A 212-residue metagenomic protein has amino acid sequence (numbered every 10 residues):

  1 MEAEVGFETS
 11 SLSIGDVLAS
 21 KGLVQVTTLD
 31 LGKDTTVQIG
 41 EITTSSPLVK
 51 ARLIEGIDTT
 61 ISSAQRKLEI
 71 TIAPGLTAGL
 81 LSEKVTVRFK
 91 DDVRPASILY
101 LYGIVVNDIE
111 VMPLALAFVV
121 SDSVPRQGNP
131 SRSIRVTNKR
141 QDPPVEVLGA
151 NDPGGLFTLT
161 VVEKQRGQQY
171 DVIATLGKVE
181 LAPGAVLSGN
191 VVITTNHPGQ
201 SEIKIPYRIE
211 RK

Functional and structural regions predicted by a protein language model:
M1-D34, G40, D91-Q141, P198-K212: Long, low-complexity ectodomains and other extracytoplasmic segments of secretory-pathway proteins
F7-G15, V24-Q25, K50-G56, K67-T71 (+3 more regions): Short structured motifs
S10, A19-T27, A64-R66, P74-T86 (+2 more regions): Short, solvent-exposed loop/turn segments enriched in Ser/Thr/Gly
L29, A51, L68-I70, V87 (+5 more regions): Preference for bulky hydrophobic residues occupying beta-strand positions in well-ordered beta-sheet regions
K33-K67, R140-I173: Surface-exposed binding patches on compact interaction domains or structured appendages
T35-T36, I70-T77, E83-P95: Hydrophobic, ordered structural segments
T60-S62, L76-G79, V93, R166 (+2 more regions): Short glycine/serine/proline-enriched coil/turn segments at secondary-structure junctions
P130-K139, P143-K212: C-terminal soluble interaction/assembly domains
